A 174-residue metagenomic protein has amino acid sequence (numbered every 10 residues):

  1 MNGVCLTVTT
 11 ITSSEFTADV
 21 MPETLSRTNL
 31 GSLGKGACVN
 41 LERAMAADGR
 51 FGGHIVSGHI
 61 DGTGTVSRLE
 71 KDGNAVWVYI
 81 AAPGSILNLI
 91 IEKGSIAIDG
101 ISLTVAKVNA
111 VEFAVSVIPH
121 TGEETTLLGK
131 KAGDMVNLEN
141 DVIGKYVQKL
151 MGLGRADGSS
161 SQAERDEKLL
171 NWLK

Functional and structural regions predicted by a protein language model:
M1-K174: Conserved loop->alpha-helix
